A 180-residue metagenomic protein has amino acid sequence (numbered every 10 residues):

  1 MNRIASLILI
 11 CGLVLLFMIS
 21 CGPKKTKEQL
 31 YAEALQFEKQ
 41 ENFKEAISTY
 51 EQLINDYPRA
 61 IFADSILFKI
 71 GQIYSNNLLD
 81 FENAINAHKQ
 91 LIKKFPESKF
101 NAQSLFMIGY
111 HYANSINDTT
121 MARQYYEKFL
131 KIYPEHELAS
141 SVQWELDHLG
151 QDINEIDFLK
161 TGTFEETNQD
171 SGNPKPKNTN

Functional and structural regions predicted by a protein language model:
N2-A5, F17-N180: Acidic, polar-rich low-complexity tracts and alpha-helical solenoid repeat scaffolds
A5-L13: Sec-dependent signal peptide hydrophobic core
